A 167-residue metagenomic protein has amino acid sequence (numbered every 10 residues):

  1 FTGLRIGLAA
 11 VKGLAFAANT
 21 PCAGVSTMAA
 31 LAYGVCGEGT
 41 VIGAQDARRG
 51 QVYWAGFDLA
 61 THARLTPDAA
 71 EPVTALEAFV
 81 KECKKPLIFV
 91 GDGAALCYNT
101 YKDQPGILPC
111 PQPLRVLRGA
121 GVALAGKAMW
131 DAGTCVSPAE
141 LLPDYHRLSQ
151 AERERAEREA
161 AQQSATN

Functional and structural regions predicted by a protein language model:
F1-T20: DPxDG-like acidic metal-binding loop motif
G3-R5, N99-Y101, E157: Short, glycine/acidic-enriched capping/hinge loops at junctions between secondary-structure elements
A9, F16, V52-Y53, A151 (+1 more regions): General helical structural elements
A10-L14, L31-A32, V122, G126: Buried hydrophobic packing segments
T20-L117, D131, Y145, Q150-A151: Surface "functional belts" at beta-alpha junctions
C110-N167: Acyltransferase
